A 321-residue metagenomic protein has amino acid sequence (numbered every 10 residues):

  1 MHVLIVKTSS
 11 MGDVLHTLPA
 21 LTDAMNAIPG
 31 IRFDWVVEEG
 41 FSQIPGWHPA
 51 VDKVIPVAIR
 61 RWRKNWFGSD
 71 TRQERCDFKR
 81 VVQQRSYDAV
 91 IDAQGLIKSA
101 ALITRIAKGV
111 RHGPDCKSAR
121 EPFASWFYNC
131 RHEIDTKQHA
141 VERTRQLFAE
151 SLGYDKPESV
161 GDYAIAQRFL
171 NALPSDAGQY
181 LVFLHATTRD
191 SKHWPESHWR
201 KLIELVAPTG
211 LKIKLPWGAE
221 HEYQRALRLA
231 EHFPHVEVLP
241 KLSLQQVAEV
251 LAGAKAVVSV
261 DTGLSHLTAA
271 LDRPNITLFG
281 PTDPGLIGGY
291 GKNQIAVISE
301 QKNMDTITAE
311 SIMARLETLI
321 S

Functional and structural regions predicted by a protein language model:
M1-S321: Catalytic machinery of carbohydrate-active enzymes, primarily nucleotide-sugar-dependent glycosyltransferases
